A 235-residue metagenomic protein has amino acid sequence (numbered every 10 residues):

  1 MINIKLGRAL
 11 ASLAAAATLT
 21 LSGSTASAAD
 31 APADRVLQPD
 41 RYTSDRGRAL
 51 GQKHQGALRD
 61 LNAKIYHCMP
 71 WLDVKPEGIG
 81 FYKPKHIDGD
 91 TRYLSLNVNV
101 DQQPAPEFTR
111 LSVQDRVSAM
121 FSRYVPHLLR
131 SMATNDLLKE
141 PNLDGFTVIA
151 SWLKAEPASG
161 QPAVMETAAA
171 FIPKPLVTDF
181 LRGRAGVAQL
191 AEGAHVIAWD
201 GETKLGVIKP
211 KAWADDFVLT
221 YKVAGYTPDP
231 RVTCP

Functional and structural regions predicted by a protein language model:
I2-L13: Bacterial N-terminal signal peptides that target proteins for export
A11-S22: Bacterial N-terminal signal peptides
S24-A28: Sec/Tat signal peptide C-region and signal peptidase I cleavage site
D30-R123: N-terminal secretory signal peptides
C68, L72, I87, R92-L94 (+1 more regions): Polybasic, proline/glycine-rich intrinsically disordered low-complexity segments
E107-T147: Mature extracytoplasmic domains of secretory-pathway proteins
